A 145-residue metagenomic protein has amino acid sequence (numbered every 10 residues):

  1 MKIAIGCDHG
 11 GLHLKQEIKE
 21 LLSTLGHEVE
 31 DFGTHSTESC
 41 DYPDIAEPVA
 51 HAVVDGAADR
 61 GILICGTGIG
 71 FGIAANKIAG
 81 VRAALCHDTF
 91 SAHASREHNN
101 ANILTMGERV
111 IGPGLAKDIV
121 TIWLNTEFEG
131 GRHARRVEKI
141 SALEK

Functional and structural regions predicted by a protein language model:
K2-G6, G10-G11, T89-K145: C-terminal binding/interaction regions
K2-I3, A58-G61, G80-R82: Short active-site oxyanion
A4-T24: Glycine-rich phosphate/diphosphate-binding loop of Rossmann-like nucleotide-binding domains
E28-S39: A short beta-strand-loop structural module common to alpha/beta enzyme folds
P43-E47, C86-D88: Charged helix-capping and loop-helix junction motifs
I45-L63, T67: Short, structured active-site "lid" loops
L63-I64, I69-R109: Mid-chain, well-packed structural core segment of small domains
